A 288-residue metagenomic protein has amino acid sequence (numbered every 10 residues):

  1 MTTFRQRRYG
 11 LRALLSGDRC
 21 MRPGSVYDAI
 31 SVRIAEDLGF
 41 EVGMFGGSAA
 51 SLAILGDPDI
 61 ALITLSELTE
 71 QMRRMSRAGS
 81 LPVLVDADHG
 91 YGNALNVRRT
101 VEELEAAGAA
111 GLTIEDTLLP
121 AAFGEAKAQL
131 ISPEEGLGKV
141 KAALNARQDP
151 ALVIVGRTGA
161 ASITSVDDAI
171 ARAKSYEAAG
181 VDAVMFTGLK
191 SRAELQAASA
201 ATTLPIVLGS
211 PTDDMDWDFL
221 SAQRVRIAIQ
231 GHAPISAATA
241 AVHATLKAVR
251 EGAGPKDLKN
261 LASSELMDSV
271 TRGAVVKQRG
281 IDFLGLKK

Functional and structural regions predicted by a protein language model:
T2-K247, F283-K288: Alpha/beta enzyme core
V249-K288: Flexible C-terminal active-site loop/helix
